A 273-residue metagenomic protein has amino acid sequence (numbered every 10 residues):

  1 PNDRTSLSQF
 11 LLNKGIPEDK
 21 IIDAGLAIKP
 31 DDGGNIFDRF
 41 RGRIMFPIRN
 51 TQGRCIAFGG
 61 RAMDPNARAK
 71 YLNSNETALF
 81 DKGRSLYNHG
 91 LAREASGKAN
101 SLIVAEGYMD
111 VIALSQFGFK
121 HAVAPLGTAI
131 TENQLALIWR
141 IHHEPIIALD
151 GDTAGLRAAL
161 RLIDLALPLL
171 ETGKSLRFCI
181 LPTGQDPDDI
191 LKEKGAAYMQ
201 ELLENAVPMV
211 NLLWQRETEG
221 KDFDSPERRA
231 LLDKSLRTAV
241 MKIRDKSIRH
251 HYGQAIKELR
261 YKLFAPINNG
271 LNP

Functional and structural regions predicted by a protein language model:
P1-N2, F37, D150-D152: Conserved short loop/turn motifs at secondary-structure junctions
R4-I141, P145, A158-A159: Phosphate-handling DNA/RNA-contact segment within nucleic-acid enzymes
N50-T51, R93-L102, A129-P145, L149-P273: A charged alpha-helical hairpin associated with nucleic-acid processing machineries
